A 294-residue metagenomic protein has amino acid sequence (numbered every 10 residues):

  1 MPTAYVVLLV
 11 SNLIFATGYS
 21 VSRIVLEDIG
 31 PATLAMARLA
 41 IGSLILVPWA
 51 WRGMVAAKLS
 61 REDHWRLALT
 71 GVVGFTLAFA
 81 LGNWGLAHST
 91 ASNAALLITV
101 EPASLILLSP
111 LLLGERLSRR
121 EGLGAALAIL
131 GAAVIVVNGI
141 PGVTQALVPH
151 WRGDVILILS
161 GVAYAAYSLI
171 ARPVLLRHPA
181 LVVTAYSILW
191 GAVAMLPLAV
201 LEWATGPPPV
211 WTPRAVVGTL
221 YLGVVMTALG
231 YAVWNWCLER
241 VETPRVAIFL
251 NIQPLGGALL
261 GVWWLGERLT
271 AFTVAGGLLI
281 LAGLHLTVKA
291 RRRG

Functional and structural regions predicted by a protein language model:
M1-M36, V143-P173, V193-P197: Glycine-/small-residue-enriched transmembrane alpha-helix faces in small-molecule transporters and effluxers
V6, G18, I41-I45, L97-L111 (+6 more regions): Alpha-helical transmembrane segments of compact multi-pass small-molecule transporters, enriched in specific families
N12-A16, T70-F79, P102, V136 (+7 more regions): Transmembrane alpha-helical core positions of polytopic small-molecule transporters
I14, G18-Y19, V47-I98, L108 (+2 more regions): Specific transmembrane alpha-helical segments of multi-pass solute transporters/efflux pumps, especially DMT/EamA
V25, L34, R38, G85 (+7 more regions): Hydrophobic/aromatic residues within transmembrane alpha-helices of multi-pass small-molecule transporters
D28-L77, S104, L108, V162-I170 (+3 more regions): Transmembrane alpha-helices of multi-pass small-molecule transport proteins
A35-A37, A91-P102, I170-V193, G223-W263: Helix-helix packing/entry segments at the starts of transmembrane helices
L59-R66, A95-I98, G114-V134, N138 (+5 more regions): Loop-to-transmembrane alpha-helix entry segments
